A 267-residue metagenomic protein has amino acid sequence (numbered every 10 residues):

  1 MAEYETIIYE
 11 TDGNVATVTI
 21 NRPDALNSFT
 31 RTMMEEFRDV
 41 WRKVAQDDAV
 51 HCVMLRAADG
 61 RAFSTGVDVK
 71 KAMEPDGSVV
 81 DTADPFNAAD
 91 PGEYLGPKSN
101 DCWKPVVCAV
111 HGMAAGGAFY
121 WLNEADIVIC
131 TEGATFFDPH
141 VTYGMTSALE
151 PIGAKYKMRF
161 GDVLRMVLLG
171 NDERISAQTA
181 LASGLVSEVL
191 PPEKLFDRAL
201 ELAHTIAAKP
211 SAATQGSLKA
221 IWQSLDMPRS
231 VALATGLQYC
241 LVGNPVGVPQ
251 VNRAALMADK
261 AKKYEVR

Functional and structural regions predicted by a protein language model:
M1-G13, G60, K71, D81 (+2 more regions): C-terminal alpha-helix plus adjacent terminal tail
M1-R61: Conserved CoA-thioester-binding segment of acyl-CoA-metabolizing enzymes
Y9, F29, D76-G77, G133: Ligand-binding pocket scaffold of soluble enzyme catalytic domains
V18, L55, D68, W121-N123 (+3 more regions): Hydrophobic/aromatic residues within transmembrane alpha-helices of multi-pass small-molecule transporters
S28, A62-G66, K71-A72, G116: Short active-site-adjacent helix-start/loop capping segments
M34, R38, R42-Q46, V69-H111 (+3 more regions): An acidic, glycine-rich surface segment that forms the CoA-thioester-binding/catalytic face of crotonase-fold enzymes
G60-S64, A115, F137, I221-S224: Short, active-site-adjacent cap segments at secondary-structure transitions
P97-S211: Crotonase-fold acyl-CoA enzyme core
